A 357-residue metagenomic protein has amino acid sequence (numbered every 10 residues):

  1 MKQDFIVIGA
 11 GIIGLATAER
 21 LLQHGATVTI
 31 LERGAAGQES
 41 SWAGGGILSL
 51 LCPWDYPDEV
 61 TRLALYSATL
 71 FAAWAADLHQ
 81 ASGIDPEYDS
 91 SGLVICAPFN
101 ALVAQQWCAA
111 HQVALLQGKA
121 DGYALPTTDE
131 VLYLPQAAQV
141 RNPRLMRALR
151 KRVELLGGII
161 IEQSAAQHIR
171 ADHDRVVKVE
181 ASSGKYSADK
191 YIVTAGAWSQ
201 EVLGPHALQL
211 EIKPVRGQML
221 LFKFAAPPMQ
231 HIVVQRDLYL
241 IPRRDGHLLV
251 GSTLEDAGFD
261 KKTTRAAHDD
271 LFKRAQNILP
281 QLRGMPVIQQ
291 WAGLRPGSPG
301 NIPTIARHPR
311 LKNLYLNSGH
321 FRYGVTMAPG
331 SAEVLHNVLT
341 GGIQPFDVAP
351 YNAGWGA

Functional and structural regions predicted by a protein language model:
Q3-T29: N-terminal Rossmann-like FAD-binding beta1-loop-alpha1 element of flavoenzymes
E19-H24, G46-L48, I84-D89, K185-Y186 (+2 more regions): Active-site substrate-recognition segment that forms the wall of the catalytic cavity or substrate channel
L22-G44: Glycine-rich FAD pyrophosphate-binding loop
I47-E130, R274-Q276: Dinucleotide-binding Rossmann-like beta1-alpha1 core, especially the glycine-rich loop that anchors the ADP
R62-L65, P98-A101, L132-K151, K262-A267 (+1 more regions): Short beta-strand to alpha-helix junction loop
I84-I95, A114-L156, V177, T253-G258 (+2 more regions): Helix-loop-beta segment of a Rossmann-like dinucleotide-binding subdomain
Y133-K190, Q200: Helical element adjacent to the flavin cofactor pocket in flavoenzyme catalytic cores
N142, L279-A357: C-terminal catalytic lobe of FAD-dependent flavoproteins
